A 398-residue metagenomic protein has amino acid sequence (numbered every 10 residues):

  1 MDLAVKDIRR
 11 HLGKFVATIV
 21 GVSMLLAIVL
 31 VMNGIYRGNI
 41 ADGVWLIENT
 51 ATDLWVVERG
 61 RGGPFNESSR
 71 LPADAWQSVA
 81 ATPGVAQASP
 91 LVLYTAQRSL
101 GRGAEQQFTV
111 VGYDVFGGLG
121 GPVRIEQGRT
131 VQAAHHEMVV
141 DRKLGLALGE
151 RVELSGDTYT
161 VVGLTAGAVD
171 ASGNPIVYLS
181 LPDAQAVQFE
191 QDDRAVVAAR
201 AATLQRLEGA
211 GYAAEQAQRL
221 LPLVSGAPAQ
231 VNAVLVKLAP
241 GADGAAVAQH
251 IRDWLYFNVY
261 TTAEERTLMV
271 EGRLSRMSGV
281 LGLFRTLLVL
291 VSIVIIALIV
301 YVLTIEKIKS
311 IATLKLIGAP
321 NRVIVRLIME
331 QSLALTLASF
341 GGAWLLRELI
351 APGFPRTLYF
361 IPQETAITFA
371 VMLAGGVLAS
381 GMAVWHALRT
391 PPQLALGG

Functional and structural regions predicted by a protein language model:
M1-L30, I40, W45-L46, M329: N-terminal Sec/SRP start-transfer signal
A17-I28, S278-L298, L335-S339, T368 (+2 more regions): Alpha-helical transmembrane segments of integral membrane proteins
S23, A27-T109, Q127-R129, A133-A134 (+4 more regions): Hydrophobic, regular-secondary-structure patches
I35, N39, L235, D243-V294 (+4 more regions): Peri-transmembrane interface segments
L54, A195-G211, Q218-R252: A short beta-strand structural signal in non-transmembrane regions
V92-Y94, A104-D114, G121-Q218: Hydrophobic secondary-structure segments that place a key small or acidic residue at a functional site
K315, A319-A334: Amphipathic cytosolic juxtamembrane alpha-helices at the membrane-cytosol interface of multi-pass membrane transporters
L327, L337-V377, G381-G397: Short helix-loop junctions at transmembrane helix boundaries
